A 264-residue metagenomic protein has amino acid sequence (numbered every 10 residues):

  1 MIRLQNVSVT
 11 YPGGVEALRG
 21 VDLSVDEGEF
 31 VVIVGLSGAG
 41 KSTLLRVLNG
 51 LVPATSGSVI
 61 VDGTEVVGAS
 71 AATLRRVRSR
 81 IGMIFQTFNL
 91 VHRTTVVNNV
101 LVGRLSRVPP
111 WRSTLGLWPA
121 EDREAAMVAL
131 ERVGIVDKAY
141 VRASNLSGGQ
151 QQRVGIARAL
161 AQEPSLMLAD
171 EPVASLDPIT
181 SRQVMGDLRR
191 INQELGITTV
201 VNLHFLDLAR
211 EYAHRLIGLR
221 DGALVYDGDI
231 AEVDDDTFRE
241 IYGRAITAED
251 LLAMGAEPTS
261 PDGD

Functional and structural regions predicted by a protein language model:
N49: Helix-to-loop junction immediately C-terminal to a conserved catalytic motif
S58-R76, L117-P119, I230: ABC ATPase NBD Q-loop/coupling interface
E65, V108-D137: Conserved ABC ATPase "signature" region
R142-L146, Q150: Conserved ABC ATPase signature
E163: Conserved catalytic motifs of ABC-family nucleotide-binding domains
M167-D170: Catalytic Walker B motif of ABC-type/P-loop ATPase nucleotide-binding domains
